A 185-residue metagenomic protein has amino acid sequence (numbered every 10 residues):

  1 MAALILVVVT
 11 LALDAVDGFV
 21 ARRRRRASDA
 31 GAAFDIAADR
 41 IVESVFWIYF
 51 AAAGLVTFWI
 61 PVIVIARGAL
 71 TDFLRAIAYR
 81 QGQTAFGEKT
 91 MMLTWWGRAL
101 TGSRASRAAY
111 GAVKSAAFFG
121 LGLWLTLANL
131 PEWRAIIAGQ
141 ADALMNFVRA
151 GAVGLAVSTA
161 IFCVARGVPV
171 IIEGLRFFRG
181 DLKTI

Functional and structural regions predicted by a protein language model:
A2-V8: Structural signature of hydrophobic alpha-helical transmembrane segments
I5, I36-I185: A feature for the membrane-embedded catalytic helix bundles of lipid/isoprenoid biosynthetic enzymes
I5, R25-S28: Membrane-anchoring hydrophobic segments
D14, D35: Conserved G/P- and acidic residue-centered "switch" motifs that form tight phosphate/ATP-binding loops in soluble
